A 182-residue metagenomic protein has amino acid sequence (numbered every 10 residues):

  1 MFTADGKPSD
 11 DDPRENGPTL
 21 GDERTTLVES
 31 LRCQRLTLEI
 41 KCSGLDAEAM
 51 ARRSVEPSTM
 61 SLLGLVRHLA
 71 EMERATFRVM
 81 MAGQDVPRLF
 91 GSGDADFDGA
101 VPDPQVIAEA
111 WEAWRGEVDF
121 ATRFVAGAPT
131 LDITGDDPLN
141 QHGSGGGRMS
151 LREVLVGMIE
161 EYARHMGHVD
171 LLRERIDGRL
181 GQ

Functional and structural regions predicted by a protein language model:
M1-D10, R14, R24, V28-D96 (+1 more regions): Short, contiguous alpha-helical
G17-G21: N-terminal export signals and maturation junctions of secreted/periplasmic proteins
D22-L27, Q105-E109: Active-site rim elements
F97-D136, R152-M158: Acidic/histidine-rich alpha-helical segments that form the ligand environment of transition-metal centers
